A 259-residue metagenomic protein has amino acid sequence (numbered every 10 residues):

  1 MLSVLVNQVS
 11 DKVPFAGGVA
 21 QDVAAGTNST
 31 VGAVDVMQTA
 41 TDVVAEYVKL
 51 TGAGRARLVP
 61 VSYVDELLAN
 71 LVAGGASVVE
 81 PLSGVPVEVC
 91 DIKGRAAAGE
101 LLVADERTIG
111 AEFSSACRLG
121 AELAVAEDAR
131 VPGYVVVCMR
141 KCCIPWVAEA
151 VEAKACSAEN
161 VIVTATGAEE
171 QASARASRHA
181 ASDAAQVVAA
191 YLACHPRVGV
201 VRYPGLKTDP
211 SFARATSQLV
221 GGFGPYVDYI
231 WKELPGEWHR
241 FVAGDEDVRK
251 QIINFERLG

Functional and structural regions predicted by a protein language model:
M1-P196, R202, T208, L258: Conserved PLP-enzyme active-site core in the AAT-like
M1-Q8, L58, K232-G259: PLP-dependent enzyme catalytic core of the Aspartate aminotransferase-like
E170, R178, Q186-D247: Conserved small-domain helix->loop->beta segment predominantly found in fold-type I
